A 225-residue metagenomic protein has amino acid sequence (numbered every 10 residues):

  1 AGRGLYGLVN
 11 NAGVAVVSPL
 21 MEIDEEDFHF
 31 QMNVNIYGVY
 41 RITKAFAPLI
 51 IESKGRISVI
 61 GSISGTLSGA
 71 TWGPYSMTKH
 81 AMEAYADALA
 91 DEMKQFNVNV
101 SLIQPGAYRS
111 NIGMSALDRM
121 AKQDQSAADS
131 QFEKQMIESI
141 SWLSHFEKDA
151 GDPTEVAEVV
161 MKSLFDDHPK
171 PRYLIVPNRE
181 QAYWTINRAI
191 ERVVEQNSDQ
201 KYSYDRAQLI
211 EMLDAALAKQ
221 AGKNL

Functional and structural regions predicted by a protein language model:
V9, I42-F46, I50, V59 (+1 more regions): Hydrophobic positions on the long internal alpha-helix of Rossmann-like NAD(P)-dependent oxidoreductase domains
N11-V16: Conserved NAD(P)H cofactor-binding loop of Rossmann-fold oxidoreductase domains
P19-L20, D27-H29: Substrate-binding pocket helix/loop in short-chain dehydrogenase/reductase
I23, S68-S76, A88: Active-site loop-to-helix junction immediately N-terminal to the catalytic Tyr of the SDR YXXXK motif in Rossmann-fold
T43, T78-A81: Active-site helix of classical SDR
S62: Residue(s) in the substrate-gating loop at a strand-loop-helix junction that position the organic substrate next
F96-F146: C-terminal beta-strand-loop-alpha-helix "lid" module of Rossmann-like NAD(P)-dependent dehydrogenases
